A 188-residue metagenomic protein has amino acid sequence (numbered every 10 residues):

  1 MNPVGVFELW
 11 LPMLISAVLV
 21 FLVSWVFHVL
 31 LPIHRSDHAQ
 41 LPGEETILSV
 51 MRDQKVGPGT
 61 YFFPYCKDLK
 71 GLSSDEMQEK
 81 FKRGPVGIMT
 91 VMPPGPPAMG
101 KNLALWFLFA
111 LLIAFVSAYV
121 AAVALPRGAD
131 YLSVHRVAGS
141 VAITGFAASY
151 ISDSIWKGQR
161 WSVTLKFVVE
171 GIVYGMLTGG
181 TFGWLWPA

Functional and structural regions predicted by a protein language model:
M1-A188: Juxtamembrane/disordered regions of integral membrane proteins
